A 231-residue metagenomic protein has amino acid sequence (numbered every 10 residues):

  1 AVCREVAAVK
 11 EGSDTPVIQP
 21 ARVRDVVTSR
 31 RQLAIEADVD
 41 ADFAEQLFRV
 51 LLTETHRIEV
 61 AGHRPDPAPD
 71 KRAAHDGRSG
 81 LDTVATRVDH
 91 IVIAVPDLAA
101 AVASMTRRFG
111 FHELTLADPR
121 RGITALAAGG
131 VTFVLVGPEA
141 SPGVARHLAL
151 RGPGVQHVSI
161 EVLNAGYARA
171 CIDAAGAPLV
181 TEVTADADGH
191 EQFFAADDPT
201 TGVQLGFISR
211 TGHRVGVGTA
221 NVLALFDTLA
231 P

Functional and structural regions predicted by a protein language model:
A1-T83: Domain-level signature for soluble enzymes in the chorismate/prephenate branch of the shikimate pathway
S29, T53, A125, E191-Q192: Short Asp/Glu-rich motifs
L47, D118-P119, A185: Residue-level "edge-of-site" marker
R72-T115, A127-P231: Glyoxalase I/VOC metalloenzyme domain signal
R120-T124: Active-site cradle of extracellular carbohydrate-active enzymes
